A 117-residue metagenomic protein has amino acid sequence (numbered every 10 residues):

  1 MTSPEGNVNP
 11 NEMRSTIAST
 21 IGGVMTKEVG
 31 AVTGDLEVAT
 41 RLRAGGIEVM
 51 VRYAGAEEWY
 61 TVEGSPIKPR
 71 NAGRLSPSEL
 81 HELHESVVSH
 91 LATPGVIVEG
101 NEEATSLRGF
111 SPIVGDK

Functional and structural regions predicted by a protein language model:
M1-T40: Negatively charged, low-complexity tracts enriched in Asp/Glu with abundant Ser/Thr
T26-K27, A56, A104, I113: Intrinsically disordered, low-complexity, compositionally biased regions/tails
E28-D35, A39, S65-K68, A72 (+1 more regions): Compact, well-ordered interaction domains used in eukaryotic information-processing assemblies
V32-I47, A92, V96, G100-A104: A structural signal for beta-rich interaction modules in eukaryotic proteins
I47-L75: Intrinsically disordered, low-complexity regulatory segments enriched in Ser/Thr/Pro and charged residues
I67-K117: Mixed-charge, Lys/Arg-enriched low-complexity segments
